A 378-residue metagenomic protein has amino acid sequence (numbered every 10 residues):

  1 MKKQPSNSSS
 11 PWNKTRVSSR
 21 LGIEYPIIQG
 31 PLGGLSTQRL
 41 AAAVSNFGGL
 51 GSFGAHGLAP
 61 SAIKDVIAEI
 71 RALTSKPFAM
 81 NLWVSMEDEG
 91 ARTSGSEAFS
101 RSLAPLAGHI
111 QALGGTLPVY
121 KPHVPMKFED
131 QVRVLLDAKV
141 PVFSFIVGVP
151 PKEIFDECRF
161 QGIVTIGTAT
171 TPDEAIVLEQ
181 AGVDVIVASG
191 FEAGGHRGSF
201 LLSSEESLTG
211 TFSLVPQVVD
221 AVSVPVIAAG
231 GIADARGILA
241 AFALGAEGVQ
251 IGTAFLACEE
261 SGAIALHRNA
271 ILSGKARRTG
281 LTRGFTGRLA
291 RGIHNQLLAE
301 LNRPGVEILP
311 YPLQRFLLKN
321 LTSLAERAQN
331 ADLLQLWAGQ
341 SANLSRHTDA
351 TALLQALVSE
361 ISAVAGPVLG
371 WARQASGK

Functional and structural regions predicted by a protein language model:
K2-A221, L357: Active-site entrance/lid segments in N-terminal catalytic domains of soluble metabolic enzymes
A104-A107, H196-I227, I232-K378: Conserved active-site-proximal phosphate/metal-binding subdomains
